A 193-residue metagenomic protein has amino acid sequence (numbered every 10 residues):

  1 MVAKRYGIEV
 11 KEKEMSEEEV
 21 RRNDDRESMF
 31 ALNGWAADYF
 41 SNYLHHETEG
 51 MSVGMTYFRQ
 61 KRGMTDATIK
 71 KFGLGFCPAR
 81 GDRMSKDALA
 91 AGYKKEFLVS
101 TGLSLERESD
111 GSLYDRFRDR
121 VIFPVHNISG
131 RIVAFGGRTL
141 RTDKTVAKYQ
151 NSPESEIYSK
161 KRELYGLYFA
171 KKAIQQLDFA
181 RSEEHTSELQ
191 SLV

Functional and structural regions predicted by a protein language model:
M1, K13, A67-F72, L98 (+1 more regions): Residue-level detector of family-conserved "landmark" positions at structurally sensitive sites
M1-G54, K61: Conserved active-site segments centered on acidic
V2, E18-M29, N33-A36, P78-S187: Phosphate-handling DNA/RNA-contact segment within nucleic-acid enzymes
K4, S16, M55-T56, Q60-R83: Short, conserved phosphate-binding/catalytic loop or strand-edge motifs used in phosphoryl-/nucleotidyl-transfer
I8, G63-M64, Y93, L103: Helix N-cap/coil-helix junction residues
K11-M15, G63-D66, V146-N151: Short acidic (Asp/Glu) and glycine-rich catalytic loops that position anionic groups and cofactors
N42, H46, M55-T56, K86-A90 (+1 more regions): N-acyltransferase acceptor-side catalytic subdomain
E188-V193: Short "domain-exit" segments at the C-terminal end of structured domains
